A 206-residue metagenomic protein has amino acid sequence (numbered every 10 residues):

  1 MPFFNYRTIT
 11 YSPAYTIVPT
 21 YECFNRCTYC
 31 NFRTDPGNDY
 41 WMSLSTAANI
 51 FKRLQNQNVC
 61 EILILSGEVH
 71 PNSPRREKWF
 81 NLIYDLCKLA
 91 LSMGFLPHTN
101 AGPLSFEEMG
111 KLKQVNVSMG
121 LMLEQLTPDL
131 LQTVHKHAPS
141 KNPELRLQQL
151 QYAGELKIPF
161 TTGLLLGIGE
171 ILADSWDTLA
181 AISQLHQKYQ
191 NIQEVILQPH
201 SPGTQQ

Functional and structural regions predicted by a protein language model:
M1-Y11: An N-cap/entry alpha-helix motif that binds or orients negatively charged groups
T10-T46: Canonical Radical SAM [4Fe-4S] cluster-binding loop centered on the CxxxCxxC motif and its immediate flanking residues
Y11-T16, I64-K78, S201-Q205: Glycine-rich, proline-tolerant flexible connector loops at the mouths of alpha/beta enzymes
T16-V18, R33-D35, G67-V69, N100-L104 (+3 more regions): Active-site beta-loop-alpha junctions enriched in small/polar residues
P36-F51, N142-L145, D177: Glycine-rich anion/phosphate-binding loops
A48-E68: Short Fe-S-cluster ligation motifs
C60-I62, S73-G163: Radical SAM/AdoMet-radical enzyme domain recognition
E61-I62, S66, S118, E144-Q205: Conserved C-terminal portion of the radical SAM core fold that forms the substrate/S-adenosylmethionine-binding
